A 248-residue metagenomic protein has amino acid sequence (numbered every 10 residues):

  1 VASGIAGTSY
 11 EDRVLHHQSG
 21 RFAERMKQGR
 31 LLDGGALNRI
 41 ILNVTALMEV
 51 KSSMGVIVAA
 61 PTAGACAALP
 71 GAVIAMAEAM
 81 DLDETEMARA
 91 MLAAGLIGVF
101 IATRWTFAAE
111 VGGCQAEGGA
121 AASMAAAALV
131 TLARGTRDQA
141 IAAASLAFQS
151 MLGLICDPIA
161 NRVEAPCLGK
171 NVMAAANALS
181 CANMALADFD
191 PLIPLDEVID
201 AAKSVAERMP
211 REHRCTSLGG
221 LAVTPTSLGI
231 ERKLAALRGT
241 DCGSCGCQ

Functional and structural regions predicted by a protein language model:
V1-G55, E78-A79, D188, L195-Q248: Generic N-terminal targeting/processing segments that precede catalytic cores or assembly contacts
Q28, L32, A59-C66, E78 (+1 more regions): Glycine- and small hydrophobic-enriched segments that form the cores of compact globular domains
G34-K51, E86-T106, S150-P158: Acidic-glycine-rich active-site phosphate/pyrophosphate-binding loop
M54-A72, A116-A121, Q248: Conserved phosphate/anionic-ligand binding catalytic regions in large, soluble enzymes, centered on
M54-I57, F107-G113, R162-A165: Active-site-adjacent structural elements in folded domains
P70-L82, A126-R134: Alpha-helical support elements that line or immediately flank enzyme active sites and cofactor-binding pockets
M91, I97, T103-E110, Q115-M124 (+2 more regions): Glycine- and acidic-residue-rich phosphate-binding/metal-coordinating active-site segment common to enzymes that handle
A122, T131-Q248: Functionally critical mobile loop/hinge segments
